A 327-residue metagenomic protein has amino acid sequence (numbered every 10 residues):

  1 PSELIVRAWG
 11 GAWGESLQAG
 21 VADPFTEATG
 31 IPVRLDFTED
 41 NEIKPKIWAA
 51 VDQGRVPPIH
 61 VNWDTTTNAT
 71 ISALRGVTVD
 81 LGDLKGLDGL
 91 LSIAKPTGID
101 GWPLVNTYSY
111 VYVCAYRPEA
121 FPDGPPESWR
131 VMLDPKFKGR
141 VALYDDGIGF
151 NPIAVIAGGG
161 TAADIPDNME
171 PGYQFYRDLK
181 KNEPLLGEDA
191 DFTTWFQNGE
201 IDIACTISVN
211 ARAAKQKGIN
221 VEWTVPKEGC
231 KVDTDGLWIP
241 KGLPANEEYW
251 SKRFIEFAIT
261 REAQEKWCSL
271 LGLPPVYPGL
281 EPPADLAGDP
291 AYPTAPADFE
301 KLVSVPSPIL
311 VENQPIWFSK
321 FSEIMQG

Functional and structural regions predicted by a protein language model:
P1-T70: Early extracytoplasmic/lumenal segment of secretory-pathway proteins
R55-N62, T78-A115, R140-A142: A structural signal for short loop-to-beta-strand junctions that line the ligand-binding cleft of periplasmic/secreted
A69, A142-D146, I153-A154, T161-P226: Ligand-binding pocket segment of bilobal, Venus flytrap-like solute-binding proteins
S72-D80, G98-W102, A213-V225, D289: Ligand-binding "clamshell"
V79-D88, P103-V105, I219-K231, K241-L243: Short beta-strand->loop
V113-A120, V155-G159, T234-E247, K266-L270: A bilobed periplasmic-binding-protein/Venus flytrap-type ligand-binding module shared by bacterial periplasmic
P240-V305: Mature extracytoplasmic/periplasmic domains
A297-G327: Conserved C-terminal helix/tail region of periplasmic/extracytoplasmic solute-binding proteins
